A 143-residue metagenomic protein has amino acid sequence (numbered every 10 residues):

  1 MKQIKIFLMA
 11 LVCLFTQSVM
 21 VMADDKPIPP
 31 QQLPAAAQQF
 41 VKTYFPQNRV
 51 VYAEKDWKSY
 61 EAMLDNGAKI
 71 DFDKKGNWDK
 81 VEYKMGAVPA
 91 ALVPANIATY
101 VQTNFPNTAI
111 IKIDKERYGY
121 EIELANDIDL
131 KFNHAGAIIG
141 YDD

Functional and structural regions predicted by a protein language model:
M1-D25: Bacterial Sec-dependent N-terminal signal peptides
D24-D143: Interaction-mediating elements
